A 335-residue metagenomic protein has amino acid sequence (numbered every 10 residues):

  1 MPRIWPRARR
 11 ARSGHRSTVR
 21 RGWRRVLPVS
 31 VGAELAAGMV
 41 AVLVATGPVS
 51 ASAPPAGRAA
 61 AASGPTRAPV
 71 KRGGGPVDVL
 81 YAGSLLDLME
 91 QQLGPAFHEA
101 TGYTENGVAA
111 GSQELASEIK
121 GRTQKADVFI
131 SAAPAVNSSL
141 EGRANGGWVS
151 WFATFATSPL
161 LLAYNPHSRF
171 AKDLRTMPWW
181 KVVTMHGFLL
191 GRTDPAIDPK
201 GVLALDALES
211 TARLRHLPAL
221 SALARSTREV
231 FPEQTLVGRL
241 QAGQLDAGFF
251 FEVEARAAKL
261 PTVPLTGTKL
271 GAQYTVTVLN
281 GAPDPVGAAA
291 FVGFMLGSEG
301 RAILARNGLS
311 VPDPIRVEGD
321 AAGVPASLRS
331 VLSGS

Functional and structural regions predicted by a protein language model:
M1-W23: Terminal targeting segments of Actinobacterial cell-envelope proteins
I4, A8, S30, S50 (+1 more regions): Intrinsically disordered, low-complexity segments enriched in proline/serine/threonine
A8, S13, R25, A41 (+1 more regions): Intrinsically disordered, low-complexity Ser/Thr- and Pro-rich stretches
R20-A53: Secretory targeting and sorting signals
V42-T104, V108, Q113-R122, A133-P134 (+4 more regions): Exported/periplasmic ABC-transporter solute-binding proteins
A126-S131: Periplasmic-binding protein-like
